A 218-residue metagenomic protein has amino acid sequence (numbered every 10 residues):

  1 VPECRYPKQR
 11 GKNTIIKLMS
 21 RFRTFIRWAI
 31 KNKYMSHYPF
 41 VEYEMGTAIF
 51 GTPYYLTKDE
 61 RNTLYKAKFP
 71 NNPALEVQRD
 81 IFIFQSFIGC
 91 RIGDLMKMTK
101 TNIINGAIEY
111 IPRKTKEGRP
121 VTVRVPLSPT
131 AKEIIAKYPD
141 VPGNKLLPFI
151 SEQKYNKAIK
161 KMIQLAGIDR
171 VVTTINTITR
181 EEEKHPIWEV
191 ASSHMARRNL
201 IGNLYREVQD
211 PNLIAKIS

Functional and structural regions predicted by a protein language model:
V1-Y54, A67-N71: N-terminal core-binding DNA-recognition domain of tyrosine recombinases/integrases
R10, R79, C90, V208-Q209: Residue-level signal for the short linker/turn that defines the boundary of a DNA-recognition helix
I26-Y38, Q85-A107: Short, charged phosphate-coordinating catalytic segments
E42-F50, I88, K97-A136: Conserved tyrosine-mediated DNA breakage-rejoining catalytic core shared by Y-recombinases
Y55, K114-K116, E152-Y155, S218: Catalytic-site neighborhood detector that most strongly recognizes the C-terminal catalytic loop/helix of tyrosine
R61, V77-R79, N156, H194-R198 (+1 more regions): Short, leucine-enriched amphipathic alpha-helices that occur as contiguous helical runs
K66-I83: Conserved catalytic core of the tyrosine transesterase superfamily
P70-N72, D140-K145, K160-K216: Short, basic (Lys/Arg/His-rich) helix/loop patches that form interaction surfaces in the mid-to-C-terminal regions
